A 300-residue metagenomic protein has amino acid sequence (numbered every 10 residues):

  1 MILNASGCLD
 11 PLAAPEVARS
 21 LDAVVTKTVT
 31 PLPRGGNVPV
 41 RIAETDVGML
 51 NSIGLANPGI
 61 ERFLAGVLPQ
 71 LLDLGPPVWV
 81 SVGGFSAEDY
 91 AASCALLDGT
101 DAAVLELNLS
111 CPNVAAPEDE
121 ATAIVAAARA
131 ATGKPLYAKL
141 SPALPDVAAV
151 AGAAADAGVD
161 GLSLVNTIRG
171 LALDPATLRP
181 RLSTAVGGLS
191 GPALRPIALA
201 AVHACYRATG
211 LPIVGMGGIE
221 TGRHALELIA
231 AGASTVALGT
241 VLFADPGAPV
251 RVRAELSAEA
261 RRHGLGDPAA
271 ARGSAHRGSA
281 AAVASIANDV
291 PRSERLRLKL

Functional and structural regions predicted by a protein language model:
M1-L3, L74-V80, A131-P142, Y206-M216: Short beta-strand/loop segments at the ligand-binding rim of alpha/beta enzyme cores
M1-P77: N-terminal capping/small domains of soluble enzymes
G7-C8, S81-F85, L140-D146, V165 (+2 more regions): Glycine-rich beta-to-alpha transition loops that act as phosphate-gripper elements at the mouths of alpha/beta enzyme
A13-R19, E88-G99, L144-A157, Y206-T209 (+1 more regions): Catalytic cores of alpha/beta
T26-P31, V104-C111, G161-L171, G218-R251: Glycine-rich phosphate-binding active-site loops on the catalytic face of alpha/beta enzymes
D46-P117: Active-site beta->alpha loop and helix N-cap motifs at the rims of alpha/beta catalytic domains
M49-L50, N57, L109-E120, V150-L211: Glycine/Thr-rich beta-alpha phosphate-binding loop at enzyme active sites
L189-T209, E220-L300: Alpha/beta catalytic cores of nucleotide-metabolism and tRNA/nucleoside-modifying enzymes
